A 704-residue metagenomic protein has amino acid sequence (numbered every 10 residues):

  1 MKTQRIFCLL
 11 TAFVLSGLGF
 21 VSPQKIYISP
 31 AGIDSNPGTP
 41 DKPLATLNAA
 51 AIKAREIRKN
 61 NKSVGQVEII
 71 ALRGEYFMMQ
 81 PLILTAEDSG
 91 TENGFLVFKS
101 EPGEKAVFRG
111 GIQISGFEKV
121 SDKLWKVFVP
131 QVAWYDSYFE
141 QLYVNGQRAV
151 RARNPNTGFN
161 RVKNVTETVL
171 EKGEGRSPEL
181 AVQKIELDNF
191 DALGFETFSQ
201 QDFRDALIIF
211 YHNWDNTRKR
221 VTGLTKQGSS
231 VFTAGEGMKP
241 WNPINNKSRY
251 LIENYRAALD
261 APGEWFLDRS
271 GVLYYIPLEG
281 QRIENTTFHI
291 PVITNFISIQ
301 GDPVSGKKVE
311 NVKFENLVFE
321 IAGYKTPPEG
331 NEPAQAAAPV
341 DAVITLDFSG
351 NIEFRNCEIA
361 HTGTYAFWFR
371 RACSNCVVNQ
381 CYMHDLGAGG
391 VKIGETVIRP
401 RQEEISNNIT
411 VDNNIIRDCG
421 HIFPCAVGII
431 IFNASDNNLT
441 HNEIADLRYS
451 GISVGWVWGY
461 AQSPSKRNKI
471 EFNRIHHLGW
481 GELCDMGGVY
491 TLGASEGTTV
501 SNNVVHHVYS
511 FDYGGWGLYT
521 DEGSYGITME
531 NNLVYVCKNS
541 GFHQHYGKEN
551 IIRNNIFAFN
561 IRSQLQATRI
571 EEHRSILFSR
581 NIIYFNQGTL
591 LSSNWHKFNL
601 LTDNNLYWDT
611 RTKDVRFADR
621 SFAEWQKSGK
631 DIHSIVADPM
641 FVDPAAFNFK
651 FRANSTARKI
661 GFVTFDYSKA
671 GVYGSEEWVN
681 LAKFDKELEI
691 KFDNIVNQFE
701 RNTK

Functional and structural regions predicted by a protein language model:
M1-C8: Bacterial N-terminal signal peptides that target proteins for export
C8-G17: Bacterial N-terminal signal peptides
Q24, G65-V67, G74, Q80 (+22 more regions): The right-handed parallel beta-helix/beta-solenoid scaffold, focusing on the short coil/turn and N-cap positions
K25-E358, R399-P400, S628-K630, I635-A637 (+1 more regions): Extracellular polysaccharide-degrading/modifying enzymes targeting complex plant/algal/animal polysaccharides
I70, F77, I83, V97-K99 (+22 more regions): Extracellular beta-strand solenoid repeats
M79-E87, T91-N93, V97, G526-A646: Predominantly extracellular beta-rich ligand-binding scaffolds that present long acidic/polar faces for carbohydrate
Q80-P81, G323-E329, G363-F369, G387-I393 (+10 more regions): Short glycine/acidic-rich loop motifs that flank beta-strands on beta-rich extracellular proteins
E310-I321, G350-H361, C373-A388, R401-G420 (+8 more regions): Right-handed parallel beta-helix
